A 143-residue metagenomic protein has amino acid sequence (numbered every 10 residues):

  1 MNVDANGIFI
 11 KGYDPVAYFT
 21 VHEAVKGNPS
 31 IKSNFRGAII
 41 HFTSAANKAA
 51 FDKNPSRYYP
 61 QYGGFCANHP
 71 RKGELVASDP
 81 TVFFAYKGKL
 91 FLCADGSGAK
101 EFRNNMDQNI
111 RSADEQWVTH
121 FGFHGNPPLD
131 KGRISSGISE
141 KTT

Functional and structural regions predicted by a protein language model:
M1-T143: Charged, low-complexity intrinsically disordered segments
